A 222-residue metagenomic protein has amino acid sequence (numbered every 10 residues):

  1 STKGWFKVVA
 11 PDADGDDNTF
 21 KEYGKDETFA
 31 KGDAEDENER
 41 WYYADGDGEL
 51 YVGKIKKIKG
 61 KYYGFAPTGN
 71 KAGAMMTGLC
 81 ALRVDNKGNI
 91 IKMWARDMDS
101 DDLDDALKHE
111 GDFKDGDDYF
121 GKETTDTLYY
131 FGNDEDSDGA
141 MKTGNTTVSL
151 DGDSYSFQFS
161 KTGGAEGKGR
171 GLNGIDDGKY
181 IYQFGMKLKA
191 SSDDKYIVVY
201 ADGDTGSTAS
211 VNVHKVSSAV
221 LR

Functional and structural regions predicted by a protein language model:
S1-R222: Extracellular adhesion/carbohydrate-binding repeat motifs centered on closely spaced tryptophans
